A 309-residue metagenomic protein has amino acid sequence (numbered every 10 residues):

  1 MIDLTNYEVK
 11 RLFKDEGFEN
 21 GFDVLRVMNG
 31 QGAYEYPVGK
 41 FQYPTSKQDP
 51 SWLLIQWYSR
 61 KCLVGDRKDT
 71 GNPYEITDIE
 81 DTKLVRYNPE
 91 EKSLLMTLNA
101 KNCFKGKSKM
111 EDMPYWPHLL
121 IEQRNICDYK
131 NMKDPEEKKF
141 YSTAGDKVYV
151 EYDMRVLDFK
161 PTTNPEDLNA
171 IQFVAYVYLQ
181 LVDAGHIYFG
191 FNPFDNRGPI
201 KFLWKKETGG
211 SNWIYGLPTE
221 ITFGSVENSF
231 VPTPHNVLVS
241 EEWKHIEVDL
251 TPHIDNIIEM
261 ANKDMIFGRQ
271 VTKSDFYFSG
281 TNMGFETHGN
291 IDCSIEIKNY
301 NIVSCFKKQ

Functional and structural regions predicted by a protein language model:
M1-D81: Extracellular carbohydrate-recognition regions
G71-T82, N99-T143, P199-W204, I214-P234: Secreted extracellular polysaccharide-interacting domains
Y74-T77, L84-Y87, L94, K101 (+1 more regions): Solvent-exposed strand-to-loop "edge" motifs in beta-rich extracellular domains
T82, E91-S93, W116-R124, P135-E137 (+5 more regions): Extracellular structured ligand-interaction cores
E91-G106, D275-E286: Short, hydrophobic/proline-enriched secondary-structure or compact coil segments at domain edges
N102-Y115, A184-G190, F285-I297: Short, surface-exposed beta-strand/loop "edge" segments at domain boundaries and coil↔beta transitions
G145-I254: Short helix-loop boundary/capping segments
N228-Q309: Long, compositionally biased interface segments
